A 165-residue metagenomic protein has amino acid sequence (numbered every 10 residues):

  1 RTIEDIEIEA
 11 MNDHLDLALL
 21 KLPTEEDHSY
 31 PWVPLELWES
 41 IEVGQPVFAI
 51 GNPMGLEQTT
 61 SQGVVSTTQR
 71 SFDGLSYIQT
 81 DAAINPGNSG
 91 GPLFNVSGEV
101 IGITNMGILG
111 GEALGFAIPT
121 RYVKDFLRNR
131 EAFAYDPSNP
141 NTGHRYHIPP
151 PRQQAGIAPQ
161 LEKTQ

Functional and structural regions predicted by a protein language model:
R1-G51, G55-Q58, D73-Y77, A132-P137: Conserved active-site neighborhood of the chymotrypsin/trypsin-like protease fold
I6-I8, V65, L93, V100: Conserved hydrophobic positions within beta-strands
I8-A10, T67, N105: A residue-level detector for short acidic-glycine micro-motifs
L19, T59, P92, A117: Short aromatic/basic micro-patch
L22-P23, I50-N52, A82-A83, I103-G107: Active-site-proximal beta-strand/loop segments in catalytic clefts of secreted hydrolases
H28, P53, V100-Q165: C-terminal cap/linker of serine protease catalytic domains
T60-S71, F116-I118: Short, compositionally biased
A83-T104: Catalytic nucleophile loop of clan PA
